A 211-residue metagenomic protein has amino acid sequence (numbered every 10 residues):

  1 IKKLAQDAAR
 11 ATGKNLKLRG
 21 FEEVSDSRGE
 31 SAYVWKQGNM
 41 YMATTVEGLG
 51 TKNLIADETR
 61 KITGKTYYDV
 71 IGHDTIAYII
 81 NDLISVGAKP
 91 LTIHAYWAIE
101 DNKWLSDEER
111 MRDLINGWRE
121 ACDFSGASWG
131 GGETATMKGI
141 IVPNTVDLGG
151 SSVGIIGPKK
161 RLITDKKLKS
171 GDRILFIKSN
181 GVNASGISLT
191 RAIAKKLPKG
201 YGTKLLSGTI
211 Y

Functional and structural regions predicted by a protein language model:
I1-Y211: Helix-biased detector of long, well-ordered alpha-helical tracts
